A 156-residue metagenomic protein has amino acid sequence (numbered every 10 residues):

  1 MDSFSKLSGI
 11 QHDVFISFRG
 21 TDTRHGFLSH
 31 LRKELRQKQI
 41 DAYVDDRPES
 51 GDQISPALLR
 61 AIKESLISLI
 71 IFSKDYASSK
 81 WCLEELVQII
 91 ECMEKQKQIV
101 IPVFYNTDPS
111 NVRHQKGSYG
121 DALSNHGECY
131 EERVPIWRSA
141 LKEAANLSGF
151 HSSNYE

Functional and structural regions predicted by a protein language model:
M1-I67: Conserved N-terminal substructure of TIR/SEFIR domains
K33-K38, I54-E156: Cross-kingdom TIR/SEFIR domain
